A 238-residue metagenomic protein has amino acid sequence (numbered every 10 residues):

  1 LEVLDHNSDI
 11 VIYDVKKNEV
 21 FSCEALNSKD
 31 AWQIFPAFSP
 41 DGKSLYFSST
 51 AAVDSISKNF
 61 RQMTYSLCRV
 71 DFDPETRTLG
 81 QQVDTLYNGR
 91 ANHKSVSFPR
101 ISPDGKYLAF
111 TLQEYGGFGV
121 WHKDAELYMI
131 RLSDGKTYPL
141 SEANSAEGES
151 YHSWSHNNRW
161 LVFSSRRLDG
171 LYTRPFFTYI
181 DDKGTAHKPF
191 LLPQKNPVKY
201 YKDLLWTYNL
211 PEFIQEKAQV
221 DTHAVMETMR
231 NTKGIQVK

Functional and structural regions predicted by a protein language model:
L1-K238: Sequence signature of WD/YWTD-type beta-propeller architectures
